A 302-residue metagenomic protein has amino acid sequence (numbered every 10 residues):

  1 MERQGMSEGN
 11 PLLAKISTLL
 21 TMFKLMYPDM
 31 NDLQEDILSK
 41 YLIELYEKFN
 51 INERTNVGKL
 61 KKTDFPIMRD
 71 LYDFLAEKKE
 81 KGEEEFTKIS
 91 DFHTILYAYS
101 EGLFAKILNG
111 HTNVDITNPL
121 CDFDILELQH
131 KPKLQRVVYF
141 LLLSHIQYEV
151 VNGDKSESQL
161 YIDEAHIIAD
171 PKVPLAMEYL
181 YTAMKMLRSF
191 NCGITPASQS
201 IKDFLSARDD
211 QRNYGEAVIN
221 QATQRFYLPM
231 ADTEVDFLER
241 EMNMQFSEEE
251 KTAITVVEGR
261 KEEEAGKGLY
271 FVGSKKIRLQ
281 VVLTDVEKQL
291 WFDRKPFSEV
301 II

Functional and structural regions predicted by a protein language model:
M1-C192, R260-E263, Y270-V272: P-loop NTPase motor domains
M1-M30, K172-V282: Conserved ATP-driven motor cores of ASCE-family P-loop NTPases powering translocation/secretion/packaging/pilus
V138-L141, M242-M244, V286: Short, solvent-exposed amphipathic alpha-helical segments in soluble enzyme and RNA/protein-processing domains
V281-F292: Short, surface-exposed polybasic-aromatic patches that bind anionic ligands, especially phosphate groups
K295-F297: Extended active-site and interfacial segments that coordinate phosphate-rich ligands in large catalytic machineries
E299-I302: Acidic, low-complexity intrinsically disordered tails
